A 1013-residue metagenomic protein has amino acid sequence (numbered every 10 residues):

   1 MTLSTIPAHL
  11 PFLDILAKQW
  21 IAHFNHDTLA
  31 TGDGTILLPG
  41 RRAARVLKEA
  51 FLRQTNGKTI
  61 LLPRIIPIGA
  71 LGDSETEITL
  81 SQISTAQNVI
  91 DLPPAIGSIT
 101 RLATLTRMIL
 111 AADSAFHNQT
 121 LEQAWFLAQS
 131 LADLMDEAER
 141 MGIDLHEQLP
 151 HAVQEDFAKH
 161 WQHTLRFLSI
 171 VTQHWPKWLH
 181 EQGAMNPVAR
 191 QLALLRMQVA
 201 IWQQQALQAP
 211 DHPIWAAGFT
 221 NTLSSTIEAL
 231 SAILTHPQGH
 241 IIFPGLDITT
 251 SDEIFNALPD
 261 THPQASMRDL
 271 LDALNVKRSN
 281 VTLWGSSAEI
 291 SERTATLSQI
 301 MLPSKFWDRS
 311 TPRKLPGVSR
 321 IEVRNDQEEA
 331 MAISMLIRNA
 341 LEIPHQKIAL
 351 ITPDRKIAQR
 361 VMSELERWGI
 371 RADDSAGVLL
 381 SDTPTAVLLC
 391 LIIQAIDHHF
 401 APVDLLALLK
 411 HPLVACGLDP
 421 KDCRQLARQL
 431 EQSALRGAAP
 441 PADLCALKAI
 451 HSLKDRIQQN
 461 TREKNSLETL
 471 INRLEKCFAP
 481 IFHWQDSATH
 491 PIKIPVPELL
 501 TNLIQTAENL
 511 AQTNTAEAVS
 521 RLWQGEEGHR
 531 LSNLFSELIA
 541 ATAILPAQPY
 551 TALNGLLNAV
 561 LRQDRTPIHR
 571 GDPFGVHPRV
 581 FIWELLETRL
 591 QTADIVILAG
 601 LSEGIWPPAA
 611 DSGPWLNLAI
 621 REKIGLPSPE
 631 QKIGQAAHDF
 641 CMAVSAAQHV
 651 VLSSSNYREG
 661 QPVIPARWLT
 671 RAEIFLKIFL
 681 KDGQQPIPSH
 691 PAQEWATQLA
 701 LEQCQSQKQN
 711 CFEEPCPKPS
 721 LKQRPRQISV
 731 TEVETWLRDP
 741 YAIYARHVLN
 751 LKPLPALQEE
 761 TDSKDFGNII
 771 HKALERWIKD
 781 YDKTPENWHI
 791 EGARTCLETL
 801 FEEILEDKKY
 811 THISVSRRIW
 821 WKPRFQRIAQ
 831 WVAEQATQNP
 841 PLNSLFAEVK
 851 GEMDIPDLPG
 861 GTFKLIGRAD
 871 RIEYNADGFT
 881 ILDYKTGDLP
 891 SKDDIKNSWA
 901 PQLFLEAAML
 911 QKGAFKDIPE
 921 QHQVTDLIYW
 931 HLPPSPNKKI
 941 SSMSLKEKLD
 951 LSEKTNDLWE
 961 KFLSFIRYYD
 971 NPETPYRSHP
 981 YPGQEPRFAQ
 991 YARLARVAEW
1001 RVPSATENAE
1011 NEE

Functional and structural regions predicted by a protein language model:
M1-T784, I790, E798-H812, W831 (+4 more regions): Polyanion-engaging groove/track-forming segments
H490, I494, A511-T515, G660 (+1 more regions): RecB-family 4Fe-4S metal-dependent nuclease core
